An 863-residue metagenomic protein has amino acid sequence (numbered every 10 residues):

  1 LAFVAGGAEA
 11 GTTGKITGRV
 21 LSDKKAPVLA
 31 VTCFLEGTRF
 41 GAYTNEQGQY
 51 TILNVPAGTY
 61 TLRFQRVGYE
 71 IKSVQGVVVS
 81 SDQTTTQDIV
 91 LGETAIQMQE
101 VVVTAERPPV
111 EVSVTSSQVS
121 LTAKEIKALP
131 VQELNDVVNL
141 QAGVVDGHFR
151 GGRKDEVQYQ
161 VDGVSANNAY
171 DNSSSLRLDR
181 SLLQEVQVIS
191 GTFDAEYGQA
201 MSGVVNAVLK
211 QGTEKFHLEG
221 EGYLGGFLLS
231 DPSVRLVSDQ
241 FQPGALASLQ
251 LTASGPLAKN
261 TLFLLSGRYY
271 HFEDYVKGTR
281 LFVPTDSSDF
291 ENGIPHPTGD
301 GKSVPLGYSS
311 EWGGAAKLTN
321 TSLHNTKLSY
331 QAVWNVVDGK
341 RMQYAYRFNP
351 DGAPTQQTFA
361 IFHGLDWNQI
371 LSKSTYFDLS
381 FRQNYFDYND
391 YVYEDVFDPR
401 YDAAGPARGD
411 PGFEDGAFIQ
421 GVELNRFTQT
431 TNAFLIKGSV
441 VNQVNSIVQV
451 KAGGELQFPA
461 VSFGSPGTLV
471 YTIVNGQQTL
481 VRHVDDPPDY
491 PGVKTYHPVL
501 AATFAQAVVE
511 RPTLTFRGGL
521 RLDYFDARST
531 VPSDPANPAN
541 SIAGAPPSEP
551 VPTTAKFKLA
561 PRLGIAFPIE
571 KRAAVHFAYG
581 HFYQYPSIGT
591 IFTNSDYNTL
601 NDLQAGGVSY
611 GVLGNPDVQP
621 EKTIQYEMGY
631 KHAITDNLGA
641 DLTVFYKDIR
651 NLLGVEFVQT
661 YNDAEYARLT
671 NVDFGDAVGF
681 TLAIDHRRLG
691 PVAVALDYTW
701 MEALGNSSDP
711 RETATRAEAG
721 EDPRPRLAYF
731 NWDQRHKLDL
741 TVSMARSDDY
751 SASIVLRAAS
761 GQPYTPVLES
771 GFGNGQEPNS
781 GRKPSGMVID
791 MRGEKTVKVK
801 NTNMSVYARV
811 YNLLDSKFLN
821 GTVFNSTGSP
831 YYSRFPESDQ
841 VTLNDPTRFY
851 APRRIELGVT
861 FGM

Functional and structural regions predicted by a protein language model:
A5-T104, P109: Periplasm-facing N-terminal accessory domains of Gram-negative outer-membrane beta-barrel systems
E70, Q75-T86, Q99-V204, V208-Q211 (+4 more regions): Periplasmic N-terminal accessory/gating domains of Gram-negative outer-membrane beta-barrel systems
A105, L218-G226, L265-Y269, Y330-V336 (+10 more regions): Transmembrane beta-barrel strands of outer-membrane/channel proteins
Q242-G339, T358-Y376, P561: Transmembrane beta-barrel wall of Gram-negative outer-membrane proteins
G301, E423, L435, Q443 (+3 more regions): Signature of Gram-negative outer-membrane beta-barrel scaffolds
D378, R382, H576, G580 (+4 more regions): Membrane-embedded beta-barrel scaffold of Gram-negative outer-membrane proteins
F525, D641-V655, A664-V767: Gram-negative outer-membrane beta-barrel transporters
S747-S770, E794-M863: C-terminal beta-signal and adjacent terminal beta-strands/loops of Gram-negative outer-membrane beta-barrel proteins
